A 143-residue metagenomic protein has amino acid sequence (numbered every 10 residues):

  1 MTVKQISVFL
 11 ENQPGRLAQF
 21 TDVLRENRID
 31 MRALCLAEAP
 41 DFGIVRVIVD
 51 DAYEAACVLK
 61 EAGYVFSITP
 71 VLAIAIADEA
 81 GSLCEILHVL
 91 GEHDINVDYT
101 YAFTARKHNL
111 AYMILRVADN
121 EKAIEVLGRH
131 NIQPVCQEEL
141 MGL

Functional and structural regions predicted by a protein language model:
M1-L143: A conserved regulatory-domain signal marking ACT and ACT-like small-molecule sensing domains and adjacent regulatory
